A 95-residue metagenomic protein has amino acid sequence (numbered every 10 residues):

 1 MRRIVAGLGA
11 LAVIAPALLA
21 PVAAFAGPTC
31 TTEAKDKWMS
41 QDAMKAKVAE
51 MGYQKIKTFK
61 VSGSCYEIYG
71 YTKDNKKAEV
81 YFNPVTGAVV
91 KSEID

Functional and structural regions predicted by a protein language model:
M1-F25: Classic N-terminal secretory signal peptides
A26-T32: Acidic/histidine-rich, surface-exposed loop or edge segments in extracytoplasmic proteins
T32-K55: Short, non-transmembrane alpha-helical segments in secretory-pathway proteins
V48, I68-Y69, G87: Conserved histidines in hydrophobic membrane contexts and catalytic metal-binding motifs
V61-Y69: Surface-exposed aromatic
K73-N75: Glycine-centered tight beta-turn/hairpin loop motif at sheet-sheet or coil-to-beta transitions
A78-V90: A short, surface-exposed beta-strand/turn
I94-D95: Short, solvent-exposed mixed-charge patches
